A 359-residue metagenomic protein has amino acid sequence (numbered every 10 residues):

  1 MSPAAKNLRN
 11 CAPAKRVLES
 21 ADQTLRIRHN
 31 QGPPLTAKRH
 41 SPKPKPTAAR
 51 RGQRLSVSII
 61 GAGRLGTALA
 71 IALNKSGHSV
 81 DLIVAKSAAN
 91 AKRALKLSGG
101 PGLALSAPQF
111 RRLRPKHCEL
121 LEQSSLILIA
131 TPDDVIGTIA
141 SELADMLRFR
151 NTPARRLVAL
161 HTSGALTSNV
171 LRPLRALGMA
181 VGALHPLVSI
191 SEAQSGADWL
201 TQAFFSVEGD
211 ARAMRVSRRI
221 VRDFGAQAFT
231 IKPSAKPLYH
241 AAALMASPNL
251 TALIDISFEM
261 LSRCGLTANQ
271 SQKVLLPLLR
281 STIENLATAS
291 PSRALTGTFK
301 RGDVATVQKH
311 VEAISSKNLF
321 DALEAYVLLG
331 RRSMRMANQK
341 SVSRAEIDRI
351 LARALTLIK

Functional and structural regions predicted by a protein language model:
P3-K6, R26-E119: NAD(P)+-binding Rossmann beta1-loop-alpha1 motif at the extreme N-terminus of oxidoreductases
Q53-S56, R156, Q202: Phosphate-coordination loops involved in phosphoryl transfer and adenosine-cofactor binding
T67, I71, K75, K96 (+4 more regions): Short, well-ordered alpha-helices that flank and scaffold nucleotide-derived cofactor binding pockets
A91-L97, L174-G178, S195-T288: Internal alpha-helical scaffold of NAD(P)-dependent oxidoreductase catalytic cores
L103-S195: Rossmann-like NAD(P)(H) cofactor-binding subdomain of soluble oxidoreductases
E284-E346: Interdomain hinge/lid region at the active-site interface of Rossmann-like NAD(P)-dependent oxidoreductases
